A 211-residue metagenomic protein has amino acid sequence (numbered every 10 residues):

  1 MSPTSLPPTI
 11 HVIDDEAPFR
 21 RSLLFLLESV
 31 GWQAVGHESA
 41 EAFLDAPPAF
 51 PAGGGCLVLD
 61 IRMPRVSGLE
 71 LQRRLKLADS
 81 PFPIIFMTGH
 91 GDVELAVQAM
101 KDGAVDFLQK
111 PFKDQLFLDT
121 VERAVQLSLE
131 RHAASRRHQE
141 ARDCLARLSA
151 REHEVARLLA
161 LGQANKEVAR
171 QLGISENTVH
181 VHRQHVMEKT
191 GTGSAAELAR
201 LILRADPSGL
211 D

Functional and structural regions predicted by a protein language model:
G36-C56: Acidic, metal-coordinating helix/loop segments flanking the phosphotransfer/catalytic sites of two-component signaling
E38-S39, R65-R73: Acidic catalytic/metal-coordinating carboxylates
I61-M63: Receiver (REC) domain active-site loop signature in two-component systems and cognate sites in sensor histidine kinases
L69-P81, Q98: Short amphipathic alpha-helix used as the core "switch/output" element in two-component signaling
D92-E94, L108, F112-V121, V125 (+1 more regions): C-terminal output helix
Q184-D211: Basic, Lys/Arg-enriched C-terminal extension of HTH/homeodomain DNA-binding domains
